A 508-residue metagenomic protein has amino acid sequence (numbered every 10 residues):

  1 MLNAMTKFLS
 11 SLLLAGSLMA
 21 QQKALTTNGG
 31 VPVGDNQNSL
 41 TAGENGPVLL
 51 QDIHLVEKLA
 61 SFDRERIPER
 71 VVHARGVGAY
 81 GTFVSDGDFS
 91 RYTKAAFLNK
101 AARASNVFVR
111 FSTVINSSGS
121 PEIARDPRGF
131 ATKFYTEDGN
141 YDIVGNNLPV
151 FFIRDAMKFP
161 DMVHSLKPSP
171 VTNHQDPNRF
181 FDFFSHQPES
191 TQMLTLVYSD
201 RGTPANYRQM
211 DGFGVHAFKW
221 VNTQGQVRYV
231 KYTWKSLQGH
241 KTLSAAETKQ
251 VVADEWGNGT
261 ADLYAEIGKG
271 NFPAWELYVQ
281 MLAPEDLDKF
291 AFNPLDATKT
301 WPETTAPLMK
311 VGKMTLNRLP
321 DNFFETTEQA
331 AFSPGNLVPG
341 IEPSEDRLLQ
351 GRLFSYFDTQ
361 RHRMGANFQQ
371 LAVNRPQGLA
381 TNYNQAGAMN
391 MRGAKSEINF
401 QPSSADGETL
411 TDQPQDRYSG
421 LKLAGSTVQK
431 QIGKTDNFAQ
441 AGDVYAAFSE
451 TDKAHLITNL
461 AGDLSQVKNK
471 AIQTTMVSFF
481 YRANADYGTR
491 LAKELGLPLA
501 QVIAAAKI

Functional and structural regions predicted by a protein language model:
M1-Q21: Gram-negative bacterial Sec-dependent N-terminal signal peptides
Q21-I508: Active-site-adjacent core segments of small-molecule enzymes
